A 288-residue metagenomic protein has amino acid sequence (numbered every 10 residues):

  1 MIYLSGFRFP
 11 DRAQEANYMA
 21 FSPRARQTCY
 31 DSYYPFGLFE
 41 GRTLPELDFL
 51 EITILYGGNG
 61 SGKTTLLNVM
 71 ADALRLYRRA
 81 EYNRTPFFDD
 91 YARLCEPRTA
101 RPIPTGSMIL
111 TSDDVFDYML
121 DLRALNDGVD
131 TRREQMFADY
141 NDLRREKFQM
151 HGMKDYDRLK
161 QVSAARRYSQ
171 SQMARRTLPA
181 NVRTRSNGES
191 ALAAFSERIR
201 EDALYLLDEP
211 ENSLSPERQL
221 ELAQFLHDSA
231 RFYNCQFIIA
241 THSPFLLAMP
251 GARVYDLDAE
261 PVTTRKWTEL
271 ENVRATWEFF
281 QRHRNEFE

Functional and structural regions predicted by a protein language model:
M1-L44: N-terminal pre-Walker A segment at the start of P-loop NTPase domains
G41-L50, G58, E197-E201, R231: Phosphate-binding P-loop
L50-R84: Phosphate-binding glycine-rich loops of NTP-binding sites
I52-I54, L204-L206, Q236: Residue-level preference for the first positions of well-ordered beta-strands
L74-I103: Flexible phosphate/Mg2+-sensing switch loops adjacent to catalytic phosphate-binding sites
R93-T131: Nucleotide-state sensing region of NTPase/ATPase domains
I109, G128-L143, K147-H151, Y156-R158 (+3 more regions): Conserved ABC ATPase signature
E217-I238, H242-E288: C-terminal lobe/lid and adjacent interdomain/linker elements of RecA-like ASCE P-loop ATPase modules
